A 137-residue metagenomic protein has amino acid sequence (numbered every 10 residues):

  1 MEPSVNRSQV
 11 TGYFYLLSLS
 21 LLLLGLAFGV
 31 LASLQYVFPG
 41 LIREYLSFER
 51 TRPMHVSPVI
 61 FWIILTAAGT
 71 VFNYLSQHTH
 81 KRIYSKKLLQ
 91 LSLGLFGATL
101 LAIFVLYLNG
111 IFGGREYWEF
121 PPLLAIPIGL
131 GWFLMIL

Functional and structural regions predicted by a protein language model:
M1-V10: Cytosolic juxtamembrane amphipathic/interface segments immediately preceding and feeding into a transmembrane helix
Q9, S47, Y84-S85: Alpha-helix initiation/capping motif
Y13-V37, T51-H78, K86-N109, L123-L137: Hydrophobic cores of alpha-helical transmembrane segments in multi-pass integral membrane proteins
V37-S47: Extracytosolic (periplasmic/ER-lumenal) interhelical loops and adjacent juxtamembrane/interface segments of multi-pass
L46-F48, G114-I126: Non-cytosolic membrane-interface motifs at loop->transmembrane helix junctions
